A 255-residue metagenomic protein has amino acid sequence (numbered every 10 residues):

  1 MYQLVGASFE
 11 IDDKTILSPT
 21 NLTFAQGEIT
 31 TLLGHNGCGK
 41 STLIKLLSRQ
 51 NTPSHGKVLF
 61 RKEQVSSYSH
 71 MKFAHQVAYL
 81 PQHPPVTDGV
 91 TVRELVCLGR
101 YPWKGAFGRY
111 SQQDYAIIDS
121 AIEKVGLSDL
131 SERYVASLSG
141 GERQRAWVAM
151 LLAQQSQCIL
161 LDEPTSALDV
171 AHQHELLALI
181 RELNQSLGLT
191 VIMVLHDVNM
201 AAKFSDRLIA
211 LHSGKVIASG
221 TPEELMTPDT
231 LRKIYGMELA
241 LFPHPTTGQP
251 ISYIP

Functional and structural regions predicted by a protein language model:
Y2, L17-P19: Conserved structural motif at the start of ABC-family nucleotide-binding domains
L33-H35: The feature captures the beta-strand-to-loop junction immediately N-terminal to the Walker
S48: Helix-to-loop junction immediately C-terminal to a conserved catalytic motif
G56-Q64, F73: Conserved ABC transporter NBD signature motif
R109, Y134-L138, E142: Conserved ABC ATPase signature
I159-E163: Catalytic Walker B motif of ABC-type/P-loop ATPase nucleotide-binding domains
